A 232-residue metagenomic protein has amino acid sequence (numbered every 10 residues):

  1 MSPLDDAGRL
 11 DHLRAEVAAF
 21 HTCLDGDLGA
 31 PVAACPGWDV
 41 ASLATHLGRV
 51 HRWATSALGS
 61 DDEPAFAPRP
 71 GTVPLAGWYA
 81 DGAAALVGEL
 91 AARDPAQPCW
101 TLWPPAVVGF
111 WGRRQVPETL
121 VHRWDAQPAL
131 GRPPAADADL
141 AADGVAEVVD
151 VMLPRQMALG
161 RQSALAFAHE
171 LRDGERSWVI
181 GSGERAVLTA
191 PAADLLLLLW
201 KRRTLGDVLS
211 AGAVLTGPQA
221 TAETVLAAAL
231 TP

Functional and structural regions predicted by a protein language model:
M1-D25, L230-P232: Actinobacteria-biased recognition of intrinsically disordered, low-complexity terminal regions
D6-R14, G37-A44, T72-A80, G109-R113: Amphipathic, non-membrane alpha-helical segments in soluble helical-bundle scaffolds
A18, G26-A65, W103-A158: Short, contiguous alpha-helical
G59-W111: Hydrophobic/aromatic-rich structural module bridging two neighboring secondary-structure elements via a short loop
R69-W78, D139-R155, L215-A229: Short, mixed-charge aromatic SLiMs
D137-G183, V187-L188: Hydrophobic protein-protein interaction segments
R185-P232: C-terminal interaction segments
